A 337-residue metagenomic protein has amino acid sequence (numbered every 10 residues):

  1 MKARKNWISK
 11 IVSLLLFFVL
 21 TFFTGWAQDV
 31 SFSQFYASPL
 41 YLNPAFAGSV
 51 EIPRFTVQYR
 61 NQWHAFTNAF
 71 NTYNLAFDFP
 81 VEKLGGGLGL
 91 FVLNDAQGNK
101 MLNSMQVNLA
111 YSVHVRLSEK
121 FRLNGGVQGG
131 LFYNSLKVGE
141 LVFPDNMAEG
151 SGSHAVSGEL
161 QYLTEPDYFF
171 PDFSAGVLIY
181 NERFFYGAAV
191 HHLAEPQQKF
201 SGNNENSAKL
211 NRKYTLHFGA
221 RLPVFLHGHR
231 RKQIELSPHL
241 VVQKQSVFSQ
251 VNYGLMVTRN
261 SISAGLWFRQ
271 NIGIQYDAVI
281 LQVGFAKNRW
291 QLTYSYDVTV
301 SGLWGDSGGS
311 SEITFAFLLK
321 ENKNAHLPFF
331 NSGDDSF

Functional and structural regions predicted by a protein language model:
K2-S13: Bacterial N-terminal signal peptides that target proteins for export
V12-F22: Bacterial N-terminal signal peptides
F23-A27: Sec/Tat signal peptide C-region and signal peptidase I cleavage site
Q28-F337: Subset of outer-membrane beta-barrel
